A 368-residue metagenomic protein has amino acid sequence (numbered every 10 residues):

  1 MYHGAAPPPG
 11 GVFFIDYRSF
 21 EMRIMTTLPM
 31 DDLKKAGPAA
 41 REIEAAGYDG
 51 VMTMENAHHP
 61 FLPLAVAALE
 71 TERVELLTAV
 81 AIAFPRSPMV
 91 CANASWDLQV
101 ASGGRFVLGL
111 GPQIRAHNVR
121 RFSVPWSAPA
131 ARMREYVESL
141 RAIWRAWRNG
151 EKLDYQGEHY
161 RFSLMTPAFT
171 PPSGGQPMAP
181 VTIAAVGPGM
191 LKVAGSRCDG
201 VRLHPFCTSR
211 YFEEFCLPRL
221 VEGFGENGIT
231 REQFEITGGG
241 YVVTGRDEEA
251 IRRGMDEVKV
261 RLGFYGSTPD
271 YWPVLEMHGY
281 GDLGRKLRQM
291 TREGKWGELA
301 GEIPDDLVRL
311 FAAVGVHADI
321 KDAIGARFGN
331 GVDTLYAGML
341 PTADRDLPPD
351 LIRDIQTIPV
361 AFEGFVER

Functional and structural regions predicted by a protein language model:
M1-Y2, D247: Generic alpha-helix initiation/capping and coil-helix boundary signal
Y2-F14: Positively charged N-terminal leader segments that act as targeting/secretion signals
F13-R368: Active-site-adjacent structural elements that line small-molecule/cofactor binding pockets in enzymes
